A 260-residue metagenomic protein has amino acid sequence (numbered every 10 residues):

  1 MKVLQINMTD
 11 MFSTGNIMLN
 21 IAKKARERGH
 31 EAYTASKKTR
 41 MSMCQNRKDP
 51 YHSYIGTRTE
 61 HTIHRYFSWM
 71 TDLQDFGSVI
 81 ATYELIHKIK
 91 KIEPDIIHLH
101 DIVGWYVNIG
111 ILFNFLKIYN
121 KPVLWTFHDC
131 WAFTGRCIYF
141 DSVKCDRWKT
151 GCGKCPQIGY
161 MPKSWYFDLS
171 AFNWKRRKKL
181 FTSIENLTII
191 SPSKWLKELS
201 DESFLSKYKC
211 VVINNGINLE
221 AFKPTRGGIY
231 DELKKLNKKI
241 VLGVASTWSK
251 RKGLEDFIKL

Functional and structural regions predicted by a protein language model:
M1-R47, I92, I118-P122, E185 (+1 more regions): N-terminal subdomain of nucleotide-sugar transferases
F12, L219, W248-G253: A short, basic/aromatic alpha-helical/loop segment that forms part of the nucleotidyl-sugar donor-binding site
R26-I96: A conserved catalytic-core segment of Leloir-type glycosyltransferases
H87, I118, W131, R147-I189 (+2 more regions): Membrane-proximal helix-turn-helix segments that form the acceptor-binding/catalytic region of lipid-linked
H87-V107, K121-H128: Short N-terminal targeting/anchoring amphipathic segment
I190, E232-K252, I258: Conserved donor-binding/catalytic core segment of Leloir-type glycosyltransferases
W195, G216: Carbohydrate-associated surface elements
D201, I217-E232: Acidic anion/phosphate-binding donor-loop and adjacent secondary structure in glycosyltransferase catalytic cores
